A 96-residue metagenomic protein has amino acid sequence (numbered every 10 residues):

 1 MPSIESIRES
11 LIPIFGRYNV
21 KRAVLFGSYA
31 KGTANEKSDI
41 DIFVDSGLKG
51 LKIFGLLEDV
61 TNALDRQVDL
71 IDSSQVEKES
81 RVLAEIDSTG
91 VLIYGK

Functional and structural regions predicted by a protein language model:
M1-R22, K31-E36, G47-K96: Catalytic core of pol beta-like nucleotidyltransferases
L25: Conserved histidines in hydrophobic membrane contexts and catalytic metal-binding motifs
S28: Conserved H-loop
D41-F43: Short, well-ordered beta-strand segments
